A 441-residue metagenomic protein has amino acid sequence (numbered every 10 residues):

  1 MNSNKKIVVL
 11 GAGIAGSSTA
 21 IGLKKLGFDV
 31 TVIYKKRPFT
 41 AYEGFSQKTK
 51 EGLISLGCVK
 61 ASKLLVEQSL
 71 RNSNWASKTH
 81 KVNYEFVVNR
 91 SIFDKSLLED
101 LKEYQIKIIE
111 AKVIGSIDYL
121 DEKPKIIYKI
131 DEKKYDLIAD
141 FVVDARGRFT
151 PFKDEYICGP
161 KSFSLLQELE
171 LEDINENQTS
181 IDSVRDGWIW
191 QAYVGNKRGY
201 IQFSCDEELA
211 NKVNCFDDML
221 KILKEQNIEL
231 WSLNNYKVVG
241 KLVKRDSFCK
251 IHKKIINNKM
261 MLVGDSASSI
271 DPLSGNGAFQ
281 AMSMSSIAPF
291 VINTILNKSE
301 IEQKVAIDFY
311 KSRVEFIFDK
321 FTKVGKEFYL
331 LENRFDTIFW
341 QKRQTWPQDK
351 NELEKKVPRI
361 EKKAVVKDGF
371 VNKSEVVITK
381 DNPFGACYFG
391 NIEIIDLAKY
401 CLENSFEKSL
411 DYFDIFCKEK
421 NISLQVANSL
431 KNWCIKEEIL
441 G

Functional and structural regions predicted by a protein language model:
N2-A15: Beta1/beta-strand and adjacent pyrophosphate-binding region of the FAD-binding site in flavoprotein oxidoreductases
A12, K24-Y42: Glycine-rich FAD pyrophosphate-binding loop
K36-N72: N-terminal FAD cofactor-binding segment of flavoenzymes
H80-D100, A210-N214: Short beta-strand to alpha-helix junction loop
Y104-W231: Predominantly flavin-linked oxidoreductase catalytic cores and closely associated redox partners
Y128, Y388-G441: Long, charge-rich, low-complexity alpha-helical segments
N211-N297, E302-K326, N333: FAD/FMN-dependent oxidoreductases across multiple families
N293-V377, C387, I395: C-terminal helical "tail/cap" subdomain of flavin- and related membrane-associated enzymes
